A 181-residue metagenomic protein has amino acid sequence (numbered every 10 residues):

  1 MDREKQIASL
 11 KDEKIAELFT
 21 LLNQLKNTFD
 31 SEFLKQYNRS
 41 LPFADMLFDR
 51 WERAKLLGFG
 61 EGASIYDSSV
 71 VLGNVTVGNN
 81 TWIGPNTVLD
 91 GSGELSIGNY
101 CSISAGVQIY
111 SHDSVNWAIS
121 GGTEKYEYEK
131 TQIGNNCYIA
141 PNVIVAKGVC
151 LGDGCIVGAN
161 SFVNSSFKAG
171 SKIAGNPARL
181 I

Functional and structural regions predicted by a protein language model:
M1-L56, E61, V115-N116, N136 (+3 more regions): Terminal amphipathic alpha-helical/low-complexity segments used for targeting or macromolecular assembly
S40-D49, L57, Y66-V77, W82-C150 (+1 more regions): Flexible, glycine/small-residue-enriched loop-and-beta-strand segment within the central core of proteins
G98-Y100, S104, G154, G158-N160 (+1 more regions): Outer-envelope exported proteins of Gram-negative bacteria
H112, S166, I181: Residues that scaffold the ATP/ADP-binding catalytic core of kinase and kinase-like folds
P141-I156, N160-S165: Beta-rich strand-turn-strand
